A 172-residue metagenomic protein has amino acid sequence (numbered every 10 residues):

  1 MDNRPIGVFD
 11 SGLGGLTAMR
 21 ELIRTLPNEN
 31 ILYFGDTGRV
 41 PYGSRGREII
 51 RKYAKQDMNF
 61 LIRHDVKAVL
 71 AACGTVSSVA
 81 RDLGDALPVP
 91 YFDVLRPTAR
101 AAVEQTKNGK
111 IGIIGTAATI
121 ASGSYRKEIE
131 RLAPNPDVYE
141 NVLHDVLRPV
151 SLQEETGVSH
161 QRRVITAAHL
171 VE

Functional and structural regions predicted by a protein language model:
M1-E172: Non-catalytic structural scaffold of enzyme domains
